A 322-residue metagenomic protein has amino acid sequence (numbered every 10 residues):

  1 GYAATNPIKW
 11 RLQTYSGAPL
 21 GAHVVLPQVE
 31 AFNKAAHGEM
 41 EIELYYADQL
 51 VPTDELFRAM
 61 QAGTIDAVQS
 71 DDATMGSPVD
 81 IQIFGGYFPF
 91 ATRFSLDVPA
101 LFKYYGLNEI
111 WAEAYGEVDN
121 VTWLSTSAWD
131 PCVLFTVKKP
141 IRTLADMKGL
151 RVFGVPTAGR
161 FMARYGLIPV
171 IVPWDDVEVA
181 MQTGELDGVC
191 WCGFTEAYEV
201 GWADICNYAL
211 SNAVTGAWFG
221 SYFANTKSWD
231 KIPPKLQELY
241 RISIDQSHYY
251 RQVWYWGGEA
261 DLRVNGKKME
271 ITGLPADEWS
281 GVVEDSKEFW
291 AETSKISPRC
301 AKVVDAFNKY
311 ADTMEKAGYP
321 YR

Functional and structural regions predicted by a protein language model:
G1-V98, E113-R322: N-terminal secretory/targeting leader peptides
Y105-N108: Core domains of carbohydrate- and sulfate-ester-processing enzymes
